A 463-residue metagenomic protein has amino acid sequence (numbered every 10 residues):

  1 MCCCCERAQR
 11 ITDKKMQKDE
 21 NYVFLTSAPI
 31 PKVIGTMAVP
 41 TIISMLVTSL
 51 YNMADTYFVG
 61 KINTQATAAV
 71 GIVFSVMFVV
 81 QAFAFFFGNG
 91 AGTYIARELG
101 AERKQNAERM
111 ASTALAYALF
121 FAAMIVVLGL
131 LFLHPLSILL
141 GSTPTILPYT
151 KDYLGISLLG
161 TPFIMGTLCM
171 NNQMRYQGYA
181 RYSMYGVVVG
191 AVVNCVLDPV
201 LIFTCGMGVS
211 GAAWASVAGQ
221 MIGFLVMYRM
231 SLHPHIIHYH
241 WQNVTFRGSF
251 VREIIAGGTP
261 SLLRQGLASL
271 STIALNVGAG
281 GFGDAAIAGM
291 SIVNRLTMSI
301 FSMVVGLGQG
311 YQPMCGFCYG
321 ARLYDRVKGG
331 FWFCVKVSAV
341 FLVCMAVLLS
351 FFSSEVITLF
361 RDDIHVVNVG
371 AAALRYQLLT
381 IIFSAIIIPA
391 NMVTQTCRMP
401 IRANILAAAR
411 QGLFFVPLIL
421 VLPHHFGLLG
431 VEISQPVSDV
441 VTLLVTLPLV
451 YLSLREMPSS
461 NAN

Functional and structural regions predicted by a protein language model:
M1-A38, I95-P162, T204-T259, C315-T380 (+1 more regions): Short alpha-helical transmembrane segments in multi-pass integral membrane proteins
L25-Y57, K61-I62, F78-G90, Y94 (+6 more regions): N-terminal transmembrane alpha-helices
T36-D55, I156, T167, G190 (+5 more regions): Transmembrane helical elements of multi-pass membrane transporters/channels
L46, L50-A68, S137-P144, V200-M207 (+4 more regions): Helix-terminus/linker motif at the lipid-water interface of multi-pass membrane proteins
F58-F78, P144-Y149, V209-A212, F250-G257 (+4 more regions): Interfacial/gating helices of multi-pass transporter permease domains
T67-V127, I164-S183, I287-S353, S384-A403: Small-residue-rich hydrophobic transmembrane alpha-helices
V79-A82, V126, N194-P199, F224-Y228 (+4 more regions): Hydrophobic transmembrane alpha-helices of multi-pass small-molecule transporters
G88, S157-R175, S183-A191, A212-L225 (+4 more regions): Short runs within selected transmembrane alpha-helices of multi-pass transporters and secretion channels
